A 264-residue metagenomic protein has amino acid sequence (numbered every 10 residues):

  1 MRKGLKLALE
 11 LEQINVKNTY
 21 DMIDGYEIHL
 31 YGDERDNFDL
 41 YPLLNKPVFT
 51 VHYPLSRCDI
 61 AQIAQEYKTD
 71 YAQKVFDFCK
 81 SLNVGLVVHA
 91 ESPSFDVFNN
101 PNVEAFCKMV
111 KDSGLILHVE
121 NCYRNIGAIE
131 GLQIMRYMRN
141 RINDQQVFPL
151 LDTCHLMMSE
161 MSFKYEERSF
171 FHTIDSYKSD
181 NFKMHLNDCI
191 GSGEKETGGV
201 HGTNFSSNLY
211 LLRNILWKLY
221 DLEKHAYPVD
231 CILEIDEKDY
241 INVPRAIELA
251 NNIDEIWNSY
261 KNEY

Functional and structural regions predicted by a protein language model:
M1-G32, V51: Boundary/entry segment of secreted carbohydrate-active catalytic domains
M1-G4, E12-N18, K68-N83, Y137-L151 (+1 more regions): Histidine-acidic metal/acid-base catalytic patches
L9-Q13, L30-G32, Y53-R57, A90-S94 (+4 more regions): Active-site-proximal loop/turn and secondary-structure-junction residues that shape catalytic pockets, frequently
I14-V16, D33-L40, D96, Y240-N242: Short, charged/polar "capping" segments at the starts of alpha-helices and the immediately preceding loops
G25-H29, T50, V87, H118 (+3 more regions): Conserved beta-strand positions in the central sheet of alpha/beta enzyme cores
E27-I60: Glycine/small-residue-rich interface belts in oligomeric ring/scaffold proteins and their assembly partners
L43-S56, M109-D112, R141-I142, L211-L222: Alpha-helix-loop-beta-strand connector modules within alpha/beta enzyme cores
D59-L151, W217, R245: Active-site acidic/histidine proton-transfer and metal-coordination neighborhood in alpha/beta enzyme cores
